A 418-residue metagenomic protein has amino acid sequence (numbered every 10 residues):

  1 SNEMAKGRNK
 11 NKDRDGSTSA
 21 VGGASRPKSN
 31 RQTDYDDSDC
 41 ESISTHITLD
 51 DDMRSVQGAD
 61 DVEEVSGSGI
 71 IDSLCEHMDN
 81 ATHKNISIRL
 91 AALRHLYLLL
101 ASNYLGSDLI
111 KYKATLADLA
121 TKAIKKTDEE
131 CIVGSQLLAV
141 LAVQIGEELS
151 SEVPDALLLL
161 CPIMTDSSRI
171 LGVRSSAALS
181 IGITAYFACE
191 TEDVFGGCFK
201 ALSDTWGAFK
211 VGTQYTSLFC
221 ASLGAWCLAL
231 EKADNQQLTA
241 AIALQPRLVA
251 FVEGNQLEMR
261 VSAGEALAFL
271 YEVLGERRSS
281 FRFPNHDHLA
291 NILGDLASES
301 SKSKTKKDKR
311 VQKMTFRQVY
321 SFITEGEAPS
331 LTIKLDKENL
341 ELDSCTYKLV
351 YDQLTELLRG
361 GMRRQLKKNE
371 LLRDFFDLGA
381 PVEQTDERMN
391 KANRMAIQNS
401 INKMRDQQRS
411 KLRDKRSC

Functional and structural regions predicted by a protein language model:
N2-Q32, S298-C418: Long C-terminal extensions of eukaryotic subunits of large macromolecular complexes
R26, T33, S38-G58, T82 (+4 more regions): HEAT-repeat alpha-solenoid elements in large eukaryotic scaffold proteins
E64-V140: Onset and early core of a folded interaction/catalytic domain in large eukaryotic regulators
G67-C75, D108-A120, L149-C161, T191-S203 (+3 more regions): Core helices of alpha-solenoid repeat scaffolds
D79-I88, D118-E130, P162-V173, A208-S217 (+3 more regions): Short coil/turn segments at helix-helix junctions and helix-capping linkers within large alpha-helical proteins
A81, H95-A101, A123, G134-G146 (+6 more regions): Hydrophobic residues within the alpha-helices of tandem HEAT/HEAT-like
A101-D108, A142-E152, T165-V173, I183-V194 (+4 more regions): Flexible helix-coil junctions and inter-repeat linker/turn elements that act as hinges within alpha-solenoid scaffolds
D108-A178: Helix-rich alpha-solenoid scaffolding regions
